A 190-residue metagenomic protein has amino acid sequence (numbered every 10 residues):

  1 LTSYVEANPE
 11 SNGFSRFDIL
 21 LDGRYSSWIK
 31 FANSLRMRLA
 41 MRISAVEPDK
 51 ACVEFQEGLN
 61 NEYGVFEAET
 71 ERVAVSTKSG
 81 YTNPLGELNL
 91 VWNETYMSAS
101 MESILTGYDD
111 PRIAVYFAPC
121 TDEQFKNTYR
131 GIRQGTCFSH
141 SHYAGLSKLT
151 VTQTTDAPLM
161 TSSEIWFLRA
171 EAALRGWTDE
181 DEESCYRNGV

Functional and structural regions predicted by a protein language model:
L1-V190: Structured, solvent-exposed acidic/aromatic patches
